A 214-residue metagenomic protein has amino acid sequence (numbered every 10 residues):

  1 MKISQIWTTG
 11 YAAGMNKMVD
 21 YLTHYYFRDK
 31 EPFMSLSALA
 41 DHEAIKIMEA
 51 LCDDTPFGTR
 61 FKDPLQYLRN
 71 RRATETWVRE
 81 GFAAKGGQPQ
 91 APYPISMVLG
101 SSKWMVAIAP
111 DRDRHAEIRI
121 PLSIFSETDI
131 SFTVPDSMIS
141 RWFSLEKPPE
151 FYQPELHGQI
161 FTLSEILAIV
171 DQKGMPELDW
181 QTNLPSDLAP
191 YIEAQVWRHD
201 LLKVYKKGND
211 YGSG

Functional and structural regions predicted by a protein language model:
M1-G14: N-terminal amphipathic/basic-hydrophobic helices that include classical n-h-c signal peptides and signal-anchor
W7-G10, G81, S101-V106: Short alpha-helical segments and helix-capping/turn motifs at coil-helix boundaries
N16-Y21, R28-F61, A91-Y93, S102-G214: Conserved NAD+-utilizing ADP-ribose enzyme module
F57-I95, L99: Short, intrinsically disordered low-complexity segments
